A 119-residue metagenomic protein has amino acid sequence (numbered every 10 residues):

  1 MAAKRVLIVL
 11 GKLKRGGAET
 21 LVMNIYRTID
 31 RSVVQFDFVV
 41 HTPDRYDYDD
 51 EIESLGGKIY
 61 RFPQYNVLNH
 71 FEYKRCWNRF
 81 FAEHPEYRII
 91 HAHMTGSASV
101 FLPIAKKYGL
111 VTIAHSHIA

Functional and structural regions predicted by a protein language model:
V6, I89, A105-A119: Active-site proximal beta-strand in glycosyltransferases
I8-G16, T20-E72: N-terminal strand-loop element at the rim of the active site of nucleotide-sugar-dependent glycosyltransferases
Q35, V39, L102-P103, K107-G109: Gram-negative host-targeted secretion-system effectors, predominantly Type III and Type IV, recognized via long
V40-D44, H84-Y87, G96-S97: Short, charged helix-to-loop "capping" segments that act as catalytic/coupling loops
G57, A82-P85, H117: A generic structural signal for secondary-structure junctions that act as hinges or helix/strand caps at the edges
Q64-I89, S99-K107: An amphipathic, basic-hydrophobic alpha-helix
A92-A98, S116: Short His-centered aromatic/hydrophobic patch
